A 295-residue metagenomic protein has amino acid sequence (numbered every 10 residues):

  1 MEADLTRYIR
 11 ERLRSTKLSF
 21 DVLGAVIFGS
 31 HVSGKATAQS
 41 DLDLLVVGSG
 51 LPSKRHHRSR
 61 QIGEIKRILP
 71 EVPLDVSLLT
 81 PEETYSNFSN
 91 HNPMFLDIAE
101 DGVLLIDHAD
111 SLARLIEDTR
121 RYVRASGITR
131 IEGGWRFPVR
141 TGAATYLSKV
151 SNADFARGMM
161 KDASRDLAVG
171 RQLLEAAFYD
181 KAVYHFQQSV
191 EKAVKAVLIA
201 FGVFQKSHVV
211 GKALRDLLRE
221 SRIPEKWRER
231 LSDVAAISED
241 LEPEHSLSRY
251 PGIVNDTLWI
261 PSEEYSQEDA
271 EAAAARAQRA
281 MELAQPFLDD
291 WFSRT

Functional and structural regions predicted by a protein language model:
M1-L23, V32-A38, S49-S151, D240 (+3 more regions): Catalytic core of pol beta-like nucleotidyltransferases
V22-I27, S33, D162, Q172: N-terminal first-folded block
F28, S33, A38, K181 (+1 more regions): Short, electropositive, low-hydrophobicity segments enriched in small/polar residues
G29, D43, S189: GIY-YIG nuclease signature motif recognition
S40-L42, V210: Short, conserved active-site loops that position catalytic residues or coordinate cofactors/metal ions across diverse
V47-G50, K54-R58, G63-L79, I199-R230: Helix-adjacent hinge/juxtasegments
Y146-T295: Terminal alpha-helical segments
